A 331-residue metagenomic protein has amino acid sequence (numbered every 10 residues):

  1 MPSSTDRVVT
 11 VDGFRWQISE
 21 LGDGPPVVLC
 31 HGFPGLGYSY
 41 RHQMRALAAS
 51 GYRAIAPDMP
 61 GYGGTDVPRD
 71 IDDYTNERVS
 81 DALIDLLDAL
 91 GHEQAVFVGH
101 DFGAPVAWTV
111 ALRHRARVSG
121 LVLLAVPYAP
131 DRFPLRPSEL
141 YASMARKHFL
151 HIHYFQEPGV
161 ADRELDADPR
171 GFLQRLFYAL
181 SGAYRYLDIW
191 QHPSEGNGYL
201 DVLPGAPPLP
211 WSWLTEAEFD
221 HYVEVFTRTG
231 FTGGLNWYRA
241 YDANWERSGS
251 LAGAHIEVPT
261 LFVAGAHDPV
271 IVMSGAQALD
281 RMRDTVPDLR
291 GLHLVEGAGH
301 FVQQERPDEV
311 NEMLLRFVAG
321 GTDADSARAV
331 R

Functional and structural regions predicted by a protein language model:
P2-S4, W16, Y62-Q94, V98 (+1 more regions): Flexible "cap/lid" subdomain of the alpha/beta-hydrolase fold that forms the substrate-access gate
T5-V11: Short acidic-hydrophobic surface loop/beta-edge motif
Q17-D66: Conserved HGGG/HGGXW glycine-rich cap/lid loop of the alpha/beta-hydrolase fold
V28, I55-P57, H100, L124 (+2 more regions): The conserved SAM/SAH-binding core of class I Rossmann-like methyltransferase domains, concentrating on the hydrophobic
G32, D101, Q304-E305: Conserved acidic functional residues
Q43, V110, M313-F317: Hydrophobic residues on the short alpha-helix immediately C-terminal to a glycine-rich phosphate/catalytic loop
A48-S50, W213, E246, E309: Preference for well-ordered, secondary-structure-rich cores of eukaryotic proteins
P287-R331: Catalytic active-site module of serine/aspartate enzymes centered on a nucleophile-bearing elbow/loop
